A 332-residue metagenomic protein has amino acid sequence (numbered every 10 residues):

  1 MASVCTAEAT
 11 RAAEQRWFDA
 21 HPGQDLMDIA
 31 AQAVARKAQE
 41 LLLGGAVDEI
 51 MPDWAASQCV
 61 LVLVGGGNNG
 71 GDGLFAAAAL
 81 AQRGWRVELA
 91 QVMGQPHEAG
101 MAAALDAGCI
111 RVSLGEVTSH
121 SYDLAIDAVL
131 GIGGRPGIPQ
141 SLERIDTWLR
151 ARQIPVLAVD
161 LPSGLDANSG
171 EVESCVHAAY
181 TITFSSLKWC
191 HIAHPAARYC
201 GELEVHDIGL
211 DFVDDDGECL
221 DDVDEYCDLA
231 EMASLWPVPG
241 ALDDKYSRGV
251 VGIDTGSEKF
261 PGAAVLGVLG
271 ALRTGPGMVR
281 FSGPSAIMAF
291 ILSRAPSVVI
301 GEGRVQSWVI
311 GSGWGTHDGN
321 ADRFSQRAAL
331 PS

Functional and structural regions predicted by a protein language model:
M1-L89, Y180, H191-S332: Small-residue (G/A/S/T)-rich helix-start motifs and N-terminal tracts that mark the onset
R36-V129, G137-V159: Nucleotide and nucleotide-moiety/phosphate-recognizing core
M93, V117, P162, P284-S285 (+1 more regions): Residue-level "edge-of-site" marker
H97-D106, T118-S121, S174-V176, I192-R198 (+1 more regions): Short loop/helix-cap segments at secondary-structure boundaries that form the rim of catalytic
D106-L114, P162-A167, M232-P237: Short gly/ser/thr-rich secondary-structure transition/capping motifs
V117-T118, S174, E302, R327: Structural alpha-helical scaffold elements that stabilize or flank donor/cofactor-binding regions in carbohydrate
D123-L124, V129-D222: Internal gly/pro-rich beta-alpha loop/helix module that stabilizes soluble enzyme cofactors or their anionic handles
